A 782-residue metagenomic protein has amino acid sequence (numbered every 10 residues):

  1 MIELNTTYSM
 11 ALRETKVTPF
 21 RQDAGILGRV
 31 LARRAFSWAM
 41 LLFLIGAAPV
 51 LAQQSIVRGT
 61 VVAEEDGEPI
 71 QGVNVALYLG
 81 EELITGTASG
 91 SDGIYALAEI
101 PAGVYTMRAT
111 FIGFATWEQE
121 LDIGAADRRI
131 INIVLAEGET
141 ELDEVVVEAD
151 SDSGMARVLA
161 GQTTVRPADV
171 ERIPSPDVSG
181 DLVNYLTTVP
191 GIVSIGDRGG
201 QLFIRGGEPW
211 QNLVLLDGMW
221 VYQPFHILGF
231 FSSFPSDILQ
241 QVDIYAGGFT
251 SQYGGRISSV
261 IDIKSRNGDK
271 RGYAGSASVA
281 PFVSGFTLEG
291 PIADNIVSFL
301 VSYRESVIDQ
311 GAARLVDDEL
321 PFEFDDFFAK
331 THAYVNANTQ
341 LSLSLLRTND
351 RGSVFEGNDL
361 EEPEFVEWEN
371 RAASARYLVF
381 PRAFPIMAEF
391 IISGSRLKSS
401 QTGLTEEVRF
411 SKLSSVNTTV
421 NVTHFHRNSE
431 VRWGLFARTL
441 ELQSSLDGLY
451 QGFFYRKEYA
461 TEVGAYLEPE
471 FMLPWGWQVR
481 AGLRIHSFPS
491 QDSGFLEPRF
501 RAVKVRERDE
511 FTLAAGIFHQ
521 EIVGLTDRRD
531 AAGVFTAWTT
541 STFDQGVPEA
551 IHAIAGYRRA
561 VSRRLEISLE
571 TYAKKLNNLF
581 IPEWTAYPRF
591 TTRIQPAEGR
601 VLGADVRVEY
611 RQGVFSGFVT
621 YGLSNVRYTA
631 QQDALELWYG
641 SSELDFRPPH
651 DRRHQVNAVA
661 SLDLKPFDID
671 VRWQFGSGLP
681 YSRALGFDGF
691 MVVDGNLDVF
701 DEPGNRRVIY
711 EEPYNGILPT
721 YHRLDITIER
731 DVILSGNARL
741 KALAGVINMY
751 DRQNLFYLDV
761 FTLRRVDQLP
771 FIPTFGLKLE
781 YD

Functional and structural regions predicted by a protein language model:
L51-E148: Periplasm-facing N-terminal accessory domains of Gram-negative outer-membrane beta-barrel systems
A115, D122-I130, E144-T250, V260 (+1 more regions): Periplasmic N-terminal accessory/gating domains of Gram-negative outer-membrane beta-barrel systems
G180, G255-I257, A280-S284, E323-D325 (+11 more regions): Residues that define the transmembrane beta-barrel architecture of outer-membrane proteins
T187, L360-F380, E510, I517-S568 (+3 more regions): Outer-membrane beta-barrel signature, preferentially recognizing the C-terminal barrel domain of Gram-negative
L213, Q241-Q252, S258-R266, Y273-E319 (+2 more regions): Predominantly transmembrane beta-strands of Gram-negative outer membrane beta-barrel pores used for transport
T339-A388, I392-S415, F453-R456: Flexible loop and strand-edge segments within Gram-negative outer membrane beta-barrel domains
M472-Q478, Y572-K575, Q595-L685: Gram-negative outer-membrane beta-barrel transporters
Q674-G704, I717-D782: C-terminal beta-signal and adjacent terminal beta-strands/loops of Gram-negative outer-membrane beta-barrel proteins
